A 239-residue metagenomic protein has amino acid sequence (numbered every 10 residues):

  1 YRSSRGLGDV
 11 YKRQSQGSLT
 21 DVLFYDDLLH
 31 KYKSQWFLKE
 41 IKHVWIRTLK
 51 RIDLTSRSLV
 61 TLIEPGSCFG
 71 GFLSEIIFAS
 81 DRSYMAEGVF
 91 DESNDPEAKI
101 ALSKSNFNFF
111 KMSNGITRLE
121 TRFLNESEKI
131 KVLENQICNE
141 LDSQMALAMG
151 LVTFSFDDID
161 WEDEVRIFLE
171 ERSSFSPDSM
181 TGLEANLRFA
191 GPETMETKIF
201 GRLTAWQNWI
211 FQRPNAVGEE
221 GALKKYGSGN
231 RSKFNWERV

Functional and structural regions predicted by a protein language model:
Y1-Y11: Single conserved hydrophobic/aromatic residue that forms the stacking wall/gate of nucleotide- or nucleobase-binding
G8, Q14, D21-L23, F72-E75 (+2 more regions): Amphipathic alpha-helical segments at domain termini/boundaries
D9-R13, S58-T61: Hydrophobic beta-strand segments of well-ordered beta-sheets in folded domains
V10, Y25-K33, E75-A79: Short secondary-structure boundary/capping segments
S15-T48: Glycine- (often His-adjacent) and acidic-residue-rich active-site loop that binds/positions the CoA thioester
L19-F24, S93, N108-K111: Short acidic/His/Gly/Ser-rich catalytic and metal-binding motifs that mark active-site loops of diverse hydrolases
K50-F107, E134-E140: Glycine-rich beta-to-alpha active-site loop
V60, S103-R122: Glycine-rich phosphate/ribose-binding loops and adjacent secondary-structure elements that form binding surfaces
